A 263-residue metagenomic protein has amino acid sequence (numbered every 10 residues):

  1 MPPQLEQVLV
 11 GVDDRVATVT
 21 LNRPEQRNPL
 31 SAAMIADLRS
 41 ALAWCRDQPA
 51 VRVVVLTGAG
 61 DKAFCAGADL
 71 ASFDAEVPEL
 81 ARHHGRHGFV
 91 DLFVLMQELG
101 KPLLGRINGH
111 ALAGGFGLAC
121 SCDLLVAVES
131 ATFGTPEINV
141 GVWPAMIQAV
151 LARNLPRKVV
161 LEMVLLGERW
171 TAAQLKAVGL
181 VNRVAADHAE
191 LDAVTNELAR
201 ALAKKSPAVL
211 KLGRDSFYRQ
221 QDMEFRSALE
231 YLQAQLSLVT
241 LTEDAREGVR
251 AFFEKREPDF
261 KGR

Functional and structural regions predicted by a protein language model:
M1-A17, D61, G167-A173, A189 (+2 more regions): C-terminal alpha-helix plus adjacent terminal tail
M1-T57, V94: Conserved CoA-thioester-binding segment of acyl-CoA-metabolizing enzymes
V19, R23, L38, L56 (+6 more regions): Terminal peptide-recognition signature
M34-D37, G85-G88, L232: Hydrophobic alpha-helical membrane-association signature
G58-L95, A111, E224: Glycine- (often His-adjacent) and acidic-residue-rich active-site loop that binds/positions the CoA thioester
V94-A208, L241-T242, E247-R250, R256: Crotonase-fold acyl-CoA enzyme core
